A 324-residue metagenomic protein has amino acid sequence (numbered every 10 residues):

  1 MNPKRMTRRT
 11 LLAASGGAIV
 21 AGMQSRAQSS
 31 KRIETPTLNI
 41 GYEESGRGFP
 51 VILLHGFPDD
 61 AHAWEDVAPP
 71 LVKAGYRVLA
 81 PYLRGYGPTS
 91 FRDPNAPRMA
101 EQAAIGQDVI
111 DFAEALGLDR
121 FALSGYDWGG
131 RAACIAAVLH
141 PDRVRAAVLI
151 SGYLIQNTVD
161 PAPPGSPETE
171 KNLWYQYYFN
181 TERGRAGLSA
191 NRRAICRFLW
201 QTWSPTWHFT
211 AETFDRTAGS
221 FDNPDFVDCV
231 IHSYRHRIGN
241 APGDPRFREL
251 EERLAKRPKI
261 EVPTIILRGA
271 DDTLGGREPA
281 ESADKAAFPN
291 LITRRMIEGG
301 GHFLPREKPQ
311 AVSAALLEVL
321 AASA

Functional and structural regions predicted by a protein language model:
N2-G17: N-terminal secretory signal peptides and thylakoid transit peptides that target proteins across membranes
S25-A27: Boundary at the C-terminal end of the N-terminal hydrophobic targeting segment
P36-E44: A short loop-to-beta-strand scaffold at the N-terminal edge of the catalytic core in hydrolase folds
N39-I40, P50, Y86-S124, W128-T293: Flexible "cap/lid" subdomain of the alpha/beta-hydrolase fold that forms the substrate-access gate
E44-S90: Conserved HGGG/HGGXW glycine-rich cap/lid loop of the alpha/beta-hydrolase fold
E65, C134-V138, S313: Short, hydrophobic alpha-helix immediately C-terminal to the catalytic nucleophile
V109, V312, L316, L320: Hydrophobic "lid"/C-terminal helical patch of Rossmann-like NAD(P)-dependent dehydrogenase/epimerase domains
G300-K308: Catalytic histidine-centered segment of alpha/beta-hydrolase-like enzymes
